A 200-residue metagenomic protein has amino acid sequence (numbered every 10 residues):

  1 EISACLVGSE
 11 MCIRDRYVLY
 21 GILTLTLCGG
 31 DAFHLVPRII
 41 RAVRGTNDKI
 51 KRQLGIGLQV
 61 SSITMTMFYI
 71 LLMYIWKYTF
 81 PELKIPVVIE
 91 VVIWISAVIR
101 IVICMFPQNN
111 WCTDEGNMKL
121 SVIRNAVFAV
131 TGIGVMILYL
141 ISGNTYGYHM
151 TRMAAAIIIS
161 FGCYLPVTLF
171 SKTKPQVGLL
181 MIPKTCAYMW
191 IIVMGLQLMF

Functional and structural regions predicted by a protein language model:
E1-I13: Single conserved hydrophobic/aromatic residue that forms the stacking wall/gate of nucleotide- or nucleobase-binding
S9-E10, L71-I75, I101-N110, A126-Y148 (+1 more regions): Alpha-helical transmembrane segments in multipass membrane proteins, preferentially the mid-helix core
R14-T24, I50-Q53, L83-I93, Y146-A155 (+1 more regions): Membrane-interfacial loop-to-transmembrane alpha-helix junctions, especially the N-terminal start
I22-I40, S96-I99, A155-T168: Hydrophobic alpha-helical transmembrane segments of multi-pass membrane proteins
L27, H34, L54-T66, L120-G132 (+3 more regions): Alpha-helical transmembrane segments of polytopic membrane proteins
G29-V91, I99-N109, G195: Internal transmembrane alpha-helix with an interfacial aromatic "cap," most often the third helix
I89-I93, T113-G132, T145-A155: A loop-to-helix transmembrane entry motif
I133-S142, Y148-F200: C-terminal transmembrane-bundle signature of multipass membrane proteins, characterized by strong activation on
